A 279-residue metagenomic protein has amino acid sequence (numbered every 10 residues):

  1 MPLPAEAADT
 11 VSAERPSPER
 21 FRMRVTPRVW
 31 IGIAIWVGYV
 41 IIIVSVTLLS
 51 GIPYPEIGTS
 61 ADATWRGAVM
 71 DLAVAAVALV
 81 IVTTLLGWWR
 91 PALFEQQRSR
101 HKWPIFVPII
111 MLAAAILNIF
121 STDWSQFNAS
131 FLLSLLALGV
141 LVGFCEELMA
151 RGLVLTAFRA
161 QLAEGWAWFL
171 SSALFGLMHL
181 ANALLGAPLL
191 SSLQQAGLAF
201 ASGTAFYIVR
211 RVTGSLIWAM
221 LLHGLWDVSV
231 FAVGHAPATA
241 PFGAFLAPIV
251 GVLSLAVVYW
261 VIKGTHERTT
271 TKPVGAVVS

Functional and structural regions predicted by a protein language model:
M1-V25: Short, Lys/Arg-rich, polar N-terminal cytosolic tail immediately upstream of the first transmembrane signal-anchor
P27-T84, I105, I109, L133-S134 (+1 more regions): Alpha-helical transmembrane segments in multi-pass membrane proteins
V44, S192-A247: Functionally important transmembrane alpha-helices
T84-P91, A113-N128: Transmembrane alpha-helix boundary signature
M111-L112, G139, G143, E164-L180: Small-polar-interrupted transmembrane alpha-helices in polytopic inner-membrane proteins
I119-A129, L184-L190, H235-F242: Membrane-interface helix caps and helix-loop-helix hairpins in membrane proteins
C145-L170, R211-S215: Membrane-interface helix/loop boundary segments of multi-pass membrane proteins
G224-S279: C-terminal membrane module of polytopic membrane proteins
